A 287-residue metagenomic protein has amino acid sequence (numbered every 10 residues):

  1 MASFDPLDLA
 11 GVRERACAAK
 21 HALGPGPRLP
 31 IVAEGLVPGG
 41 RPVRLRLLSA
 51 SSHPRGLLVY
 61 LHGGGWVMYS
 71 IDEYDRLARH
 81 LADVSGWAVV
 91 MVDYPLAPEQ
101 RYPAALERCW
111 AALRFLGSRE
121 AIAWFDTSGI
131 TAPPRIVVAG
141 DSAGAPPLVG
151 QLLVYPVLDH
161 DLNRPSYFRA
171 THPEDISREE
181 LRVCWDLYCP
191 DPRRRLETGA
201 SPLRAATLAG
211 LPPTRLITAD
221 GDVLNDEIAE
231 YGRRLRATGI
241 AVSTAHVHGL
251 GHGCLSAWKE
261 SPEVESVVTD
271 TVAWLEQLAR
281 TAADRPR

Functional and structural regions predicted by a protein language model:
M1-L47, R280-R287: A glycine/proline-hinged amphipathic helix-loop "lid/cap" segment that gates access to hydrophobic ligand pockets
L45, V59, L81, Y102-V154 (+5 more regions): Short strand-loop-helix active-site module centered on a catalytic nucleophile
R55-G64: Short beta-strand element of the alpha/beta-hydrolase
D72-V90: Short amphipathic alpha-helix adjacent to the substrate-entry channel of hydrolases
A145-R193: Hydrolase active-site cap/lid region
P192-L250: Serine-hydrolase catalytic core
L250-P262: Catalytic histidine-centered segment of alpha/beta-hydrolase-like enzymes
S261-R287: Catalytic active-site module of serine/aspartate enzymes centered on a nucleophile-bearing elbow/loop
